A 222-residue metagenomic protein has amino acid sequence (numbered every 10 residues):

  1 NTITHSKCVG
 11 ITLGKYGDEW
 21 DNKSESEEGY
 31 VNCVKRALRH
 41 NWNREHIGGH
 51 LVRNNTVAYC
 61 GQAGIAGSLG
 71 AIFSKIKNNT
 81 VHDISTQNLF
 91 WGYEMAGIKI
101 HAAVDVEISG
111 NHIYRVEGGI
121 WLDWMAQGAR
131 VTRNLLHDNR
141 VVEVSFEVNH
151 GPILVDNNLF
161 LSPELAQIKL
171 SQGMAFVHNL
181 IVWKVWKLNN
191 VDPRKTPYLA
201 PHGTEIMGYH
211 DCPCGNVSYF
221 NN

Functional and structural regions predicted by a protein language model:
T4-N222: Glycine- and acidic/polar-rich repeat regions and solenoidal domains
